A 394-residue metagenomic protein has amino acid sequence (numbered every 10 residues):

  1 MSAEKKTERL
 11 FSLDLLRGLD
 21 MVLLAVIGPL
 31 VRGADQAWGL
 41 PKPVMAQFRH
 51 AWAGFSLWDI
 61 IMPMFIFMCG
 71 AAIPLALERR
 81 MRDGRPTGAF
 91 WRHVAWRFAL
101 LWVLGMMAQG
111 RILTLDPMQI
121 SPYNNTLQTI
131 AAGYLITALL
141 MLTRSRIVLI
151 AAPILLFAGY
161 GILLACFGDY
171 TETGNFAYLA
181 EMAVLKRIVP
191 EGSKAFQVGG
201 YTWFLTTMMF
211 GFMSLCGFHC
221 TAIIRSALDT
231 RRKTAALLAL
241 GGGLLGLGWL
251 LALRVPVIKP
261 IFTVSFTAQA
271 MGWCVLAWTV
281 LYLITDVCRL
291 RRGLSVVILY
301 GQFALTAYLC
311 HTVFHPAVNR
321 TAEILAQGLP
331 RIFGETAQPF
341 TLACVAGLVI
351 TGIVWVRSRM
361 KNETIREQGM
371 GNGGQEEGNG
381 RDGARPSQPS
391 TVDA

Functional and structural regions predicted by a protein language model:
M1-E367, D393-A394: Alpha-helical transmembrane segments and their immediate juxtamembrane cytosolic regions
N372, N379-D382, D393: Acidic/polar hotspots within intrinsically disordered regions
G383-P389: Short, low-complexity intrinsically disordered segments enriched in A/P/G/S/L with frequent Arg, especially at protein
